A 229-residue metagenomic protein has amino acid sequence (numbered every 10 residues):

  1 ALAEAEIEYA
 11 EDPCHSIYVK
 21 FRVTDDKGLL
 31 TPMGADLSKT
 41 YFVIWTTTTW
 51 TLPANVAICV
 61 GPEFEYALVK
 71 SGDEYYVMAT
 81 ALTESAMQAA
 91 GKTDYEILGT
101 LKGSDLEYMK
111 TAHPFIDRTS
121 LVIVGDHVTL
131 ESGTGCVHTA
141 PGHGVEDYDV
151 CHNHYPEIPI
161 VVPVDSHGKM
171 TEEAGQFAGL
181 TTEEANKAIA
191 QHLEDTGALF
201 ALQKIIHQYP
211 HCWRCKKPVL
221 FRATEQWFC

Functional and structural regions predicted by a protein language model:
A1-P53, E65, Y108-A112, R118-T119 (+2 more regions): Residue patterns forming the tRNA-binding/recognition surfaces of aminoacyl-tRNA synthetases and related DALR
A57, F64-C136, V145-D149: Protease-associated
V60, G91, L193-G197: Generic secondary-structure transition motif, activating predominantly at the C-termini of alpha-helices
